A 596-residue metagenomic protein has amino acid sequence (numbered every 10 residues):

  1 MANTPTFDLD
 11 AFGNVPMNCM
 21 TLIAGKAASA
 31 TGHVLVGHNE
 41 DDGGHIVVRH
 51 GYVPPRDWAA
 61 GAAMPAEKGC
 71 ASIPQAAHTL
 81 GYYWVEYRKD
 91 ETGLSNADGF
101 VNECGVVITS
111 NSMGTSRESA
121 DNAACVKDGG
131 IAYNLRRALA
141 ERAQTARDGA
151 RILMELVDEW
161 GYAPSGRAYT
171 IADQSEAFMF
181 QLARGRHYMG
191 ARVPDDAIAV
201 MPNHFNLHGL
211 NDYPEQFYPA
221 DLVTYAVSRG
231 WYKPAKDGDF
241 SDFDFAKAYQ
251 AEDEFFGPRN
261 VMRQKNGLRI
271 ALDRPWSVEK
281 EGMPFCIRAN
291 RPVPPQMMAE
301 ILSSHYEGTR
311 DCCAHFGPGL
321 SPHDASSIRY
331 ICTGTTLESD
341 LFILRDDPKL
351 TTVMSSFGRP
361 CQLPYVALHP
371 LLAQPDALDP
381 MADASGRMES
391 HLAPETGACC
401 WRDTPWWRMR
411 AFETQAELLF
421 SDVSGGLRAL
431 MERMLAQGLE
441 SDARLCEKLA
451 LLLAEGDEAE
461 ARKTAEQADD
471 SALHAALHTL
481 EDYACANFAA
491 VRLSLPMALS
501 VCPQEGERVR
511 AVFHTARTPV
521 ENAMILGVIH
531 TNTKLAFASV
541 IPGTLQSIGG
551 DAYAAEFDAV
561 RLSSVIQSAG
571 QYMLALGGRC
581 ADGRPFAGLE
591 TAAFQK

Functional and structural regions predicted by a protein language model:
N3-A132, I152-S277, E281-A289: A contiguous strand-loop segment
A314-L451: Substrate-recognition/cap regions that form aromatic- and gly/pro-loop-enriched pockets for small-molecule ligands
S421-S494: Histidine-centered catalytic/metal-binding microenvironments
L493-H514: Boundary/junction segments of secreted and surface-exposed precursor proteins
T515-A523, V565-Q567: A short beta-turn/strand-edge loop motif at beta-sheet boundaries
P519-A538: Short, surface-exposed alpha-helix to beta-strand junction/turn motifs within ectodomains of secreted and cell-envelope
I548-L562: Aromatic sugar-binding surface patches on proteins that engage polysaccharides or sugar-phosphate polymers
G588-K596: Short beta-strand elements
